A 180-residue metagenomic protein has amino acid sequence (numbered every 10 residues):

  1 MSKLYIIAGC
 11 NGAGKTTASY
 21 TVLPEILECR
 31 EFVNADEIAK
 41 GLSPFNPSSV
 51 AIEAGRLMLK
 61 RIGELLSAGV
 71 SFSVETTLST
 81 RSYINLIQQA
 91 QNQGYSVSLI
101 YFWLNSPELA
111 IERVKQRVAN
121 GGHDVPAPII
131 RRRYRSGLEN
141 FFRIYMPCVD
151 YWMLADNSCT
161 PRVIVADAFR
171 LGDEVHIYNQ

Functional and structural regions predicted by a protein language model:
M1-Y5, A68-V70: Pre-Walker A (Motif I) flank of P-loop NTPase domains
I6-G9, T76: The Walker A (P-loop) glycine that initiates the GxxxxGKT/S ATP-binding motif of P-loop NTPases
G12: Walker A (P-loop) phosphate-binding loop of P-loop NTPases
K15: Conserved lysine of the Walker
S19-V70: Conserved substrate/cofactor phosphate-moiety recognition/catalytic segment in nucleotide-dependent phosphotransferases
E53-L104, G137, M153: Glycine-rich phosphate-binding loop used to anchor ATP phosphates in small-molecule kinases, encompassing both
Y95-F141: A glycine- and Lys/Arg-enriched "phosphate-lid" helix/loop adjacent to the NTP-binding pocket of small-molecule kinases
R143-Q180: NTP-dependent small-molecule kinase module
